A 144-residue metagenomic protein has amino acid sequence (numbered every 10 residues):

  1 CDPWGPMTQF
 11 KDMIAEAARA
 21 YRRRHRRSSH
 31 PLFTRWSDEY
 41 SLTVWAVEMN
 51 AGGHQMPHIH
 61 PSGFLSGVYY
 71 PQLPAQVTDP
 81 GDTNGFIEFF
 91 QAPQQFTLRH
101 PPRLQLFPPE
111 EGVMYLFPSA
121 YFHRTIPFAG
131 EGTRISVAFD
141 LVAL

Functional and structural regions predicted by a protein language model:
C1-P108, I126-G130, L144: Fe(II)/2-oxoglutarate oxygenase catalytic core
R103, S119, I135: Exposed loop/turn and edge beta-strand positions of beta-sandwich/beta-sheet ligand-binding modules
F107-H123: Conserved metal-binding segment of the jelly-roll/cupin
E111, L116, G130-L144: Domain-scale recognition of soluble eukaryotic interaction modules
